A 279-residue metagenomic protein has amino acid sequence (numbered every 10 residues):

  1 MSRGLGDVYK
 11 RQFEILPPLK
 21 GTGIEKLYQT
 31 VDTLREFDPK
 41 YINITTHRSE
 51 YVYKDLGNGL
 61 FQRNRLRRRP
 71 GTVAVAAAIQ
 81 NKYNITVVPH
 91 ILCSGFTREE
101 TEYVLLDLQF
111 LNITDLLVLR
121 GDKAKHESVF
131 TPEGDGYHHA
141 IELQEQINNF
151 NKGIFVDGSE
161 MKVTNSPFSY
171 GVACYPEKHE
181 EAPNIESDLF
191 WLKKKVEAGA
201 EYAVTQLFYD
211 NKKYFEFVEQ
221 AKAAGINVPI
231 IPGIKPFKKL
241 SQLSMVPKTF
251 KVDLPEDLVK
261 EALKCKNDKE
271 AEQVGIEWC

Functional and structural regions predicted by a protein language model:
M1-Y9: Single conserved hydrophobic/aromatic residue that forms the stacking wall/gate of nucleotide- or nucleobase-binding
R11-P17, K40-I44, V87-I91, L116-V118 (+3 more regions): Hydrophobic faces of well-ordered beta-strands that scaffold small-molecule active sites in alpha/beta enzyme cores
T22-L34, E99-L105, P183-K194, G275-C279: Short, acidic/polar
Q29-T45, E197-A198: Catalytic domains of carbohydrate-active enzymes, especially glycoside hydrolases
K40-P70, A124-G134, A200-F217: Glycine-rich, proline-tolerant flexible connector loops at the mouths of alpha/beta enzymes
T97-D107, F190, E216-E219, K239-M245: Catalytic cores of alpha/beta
R98-E145: Flexible, glycine-rich active-site loops centered on histidine and acidic residues that chelate a metal or position
G121, G134-P167, V172-A182, D188 (+1 more regions): Active-site pocket-lining/capping segments in soluble small-molecule metabolic enzymes
